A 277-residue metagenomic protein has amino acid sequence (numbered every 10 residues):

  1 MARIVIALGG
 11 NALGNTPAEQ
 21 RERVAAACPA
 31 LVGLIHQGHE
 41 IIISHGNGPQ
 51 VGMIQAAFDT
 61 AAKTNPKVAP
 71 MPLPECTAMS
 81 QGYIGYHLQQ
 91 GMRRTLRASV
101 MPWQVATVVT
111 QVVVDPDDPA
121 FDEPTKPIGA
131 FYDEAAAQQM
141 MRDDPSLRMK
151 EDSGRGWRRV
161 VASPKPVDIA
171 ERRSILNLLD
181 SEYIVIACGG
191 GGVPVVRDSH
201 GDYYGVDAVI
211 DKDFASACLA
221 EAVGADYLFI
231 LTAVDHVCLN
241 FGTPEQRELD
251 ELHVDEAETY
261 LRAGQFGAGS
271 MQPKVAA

Functional and structural regions predicted by a protein language model:
M1-S44, M53-K63, N177-D180: N-terminal glycine-/serine-/threonine-rich phosphate-binding loop
V5-A7, E40-M53, Q104-V109, V185-C188 (+1 more regions): Short beta-strand segments at enzyme active-site cores
A7-L13, E151-R158, D255-L261: Gly-rich Lys/Arg/Thr-decorated short loops/hinges at beta-loop-alpha junctions or inter-strand turns that position
T16-A18, G52-A57, D117-E123, V196-S199 (+1 more regions): Short acidic, glycine/serine/threonine-rich loops at helix termini
Q20-A25, A57-V68, F121-A130, H200-A208 (+1 more regions): A glycine- and small-aliphatic-rich helix-loop capping segment at beta-alpha/alpha-beta transitions that lines
E22-A30, P72-R97, A162-A222, T232 (+1 more regions): Polyanion-binding loop/helix "lid" in catalytic or ligand-binding cores
A61-V185: Ligand-binding beta-strand-loop-alpha-helix segment within the catalytic cores of soluble metabolic enzymes
E221, A225-T243: Acidic, metal-binding active-site segment of PIN/NYN-like and related structure-specific nucleases
